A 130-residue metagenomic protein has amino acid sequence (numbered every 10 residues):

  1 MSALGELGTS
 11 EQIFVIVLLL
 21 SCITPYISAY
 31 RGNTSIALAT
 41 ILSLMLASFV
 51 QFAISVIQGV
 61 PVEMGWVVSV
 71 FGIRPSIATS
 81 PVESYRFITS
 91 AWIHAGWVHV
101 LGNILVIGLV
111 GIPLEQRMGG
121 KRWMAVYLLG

Functional and structural regions predicted by a protein language model:
M1-T34: Transmembrane alpha-helices
I36-G130: N-terminal TM1-TM2 helical hairpin plus the immediately adjacent luminal interfacial "cap"
